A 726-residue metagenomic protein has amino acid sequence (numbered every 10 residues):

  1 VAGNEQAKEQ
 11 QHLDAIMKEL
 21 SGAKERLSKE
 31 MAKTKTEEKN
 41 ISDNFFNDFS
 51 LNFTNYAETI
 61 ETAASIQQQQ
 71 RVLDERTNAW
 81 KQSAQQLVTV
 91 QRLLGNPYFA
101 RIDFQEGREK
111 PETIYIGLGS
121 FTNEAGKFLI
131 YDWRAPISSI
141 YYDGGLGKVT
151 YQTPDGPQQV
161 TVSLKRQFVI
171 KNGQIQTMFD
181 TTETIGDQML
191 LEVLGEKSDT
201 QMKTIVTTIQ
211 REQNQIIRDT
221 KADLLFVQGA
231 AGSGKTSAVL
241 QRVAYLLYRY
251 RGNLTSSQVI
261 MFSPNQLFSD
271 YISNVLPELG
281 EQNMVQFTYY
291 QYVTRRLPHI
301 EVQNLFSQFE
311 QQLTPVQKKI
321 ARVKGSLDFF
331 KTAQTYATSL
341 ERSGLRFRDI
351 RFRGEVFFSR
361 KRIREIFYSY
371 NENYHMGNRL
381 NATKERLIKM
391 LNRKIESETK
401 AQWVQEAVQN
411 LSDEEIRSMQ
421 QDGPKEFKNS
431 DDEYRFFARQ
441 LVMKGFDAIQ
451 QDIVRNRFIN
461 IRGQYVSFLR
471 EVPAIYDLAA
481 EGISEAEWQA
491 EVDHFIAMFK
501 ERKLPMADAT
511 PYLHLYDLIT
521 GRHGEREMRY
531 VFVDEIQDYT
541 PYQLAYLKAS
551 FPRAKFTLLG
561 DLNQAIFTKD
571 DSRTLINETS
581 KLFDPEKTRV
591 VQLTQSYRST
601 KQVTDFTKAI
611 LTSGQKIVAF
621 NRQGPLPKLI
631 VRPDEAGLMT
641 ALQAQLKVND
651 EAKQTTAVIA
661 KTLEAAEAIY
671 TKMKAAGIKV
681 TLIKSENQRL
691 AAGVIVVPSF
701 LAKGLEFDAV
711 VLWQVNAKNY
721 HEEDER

Functional and structural regions predicted by a protein language model:
V1-S42, G95, D187-Q308, A702-K703 (+1 more regions): P-loop NTPase Walker
V1-V206, N214-Q215: Extended, charged low-complexity regulatory segments
G195, D199, N373, G377-L380 (+1 more regions): Conserved phosphate/pyrophosphate-binding and hydrolysis machinery centered on Walker-type P-loop NTPases, extending
K197-T200, T204, L267, M284 (+6 more regions): Charged, alpha-helix-enriched surfaces in structured cytosolic catalytic cores of large nucleotide-utilizing machines
Q201, I205, K235-V239, T383 (+3 more regions): Phosphate/oxyanion-binding active-site loops and adjacent basic polyanion-contact surfaces
G232, S326, M376, L380 (+4 more regions): Short beta->alpha junction loops/turns
R249-V531, D538-Y546: Alpha-helical nucleic-acid-binding subdomain of P-loop helicases immediately C-terminal to the Walker A/P-loop
N274, E278-Q282, F287-Q291, P298-N304 (+3 more regions): Conserved helicase motor core of SF1/SF2 NTP-dependent helicases
